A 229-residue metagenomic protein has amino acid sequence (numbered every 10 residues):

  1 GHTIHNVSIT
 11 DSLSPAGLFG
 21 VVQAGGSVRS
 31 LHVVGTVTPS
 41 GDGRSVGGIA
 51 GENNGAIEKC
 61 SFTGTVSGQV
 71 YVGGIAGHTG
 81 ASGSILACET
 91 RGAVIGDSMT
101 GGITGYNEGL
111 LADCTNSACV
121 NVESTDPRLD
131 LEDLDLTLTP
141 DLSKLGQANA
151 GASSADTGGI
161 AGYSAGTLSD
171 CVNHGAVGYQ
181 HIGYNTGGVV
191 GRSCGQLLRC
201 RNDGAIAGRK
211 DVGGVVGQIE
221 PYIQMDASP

Functional and structural regions predicted by a protein language model:
G1-P229: Surface-exposed repetitive/solenoidal architectures
